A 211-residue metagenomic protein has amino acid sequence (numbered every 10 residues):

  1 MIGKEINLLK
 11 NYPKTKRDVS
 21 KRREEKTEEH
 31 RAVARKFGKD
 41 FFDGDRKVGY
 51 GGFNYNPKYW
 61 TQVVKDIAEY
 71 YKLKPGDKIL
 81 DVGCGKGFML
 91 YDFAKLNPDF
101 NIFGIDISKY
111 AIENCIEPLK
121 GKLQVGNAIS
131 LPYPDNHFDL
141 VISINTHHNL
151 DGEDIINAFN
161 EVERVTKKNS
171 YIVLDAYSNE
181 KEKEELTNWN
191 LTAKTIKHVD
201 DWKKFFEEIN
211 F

Functional and structural regions predicted by a protein language model:
M1-Y71, K78-V82, K86-P132, L150-N157 (+1 more regions): Class I (Rossmann-like) S-adenosyl-L-methionine-dependent methyltransferase catalytic domain, capturing the SAM-binding
P134-N136: Glycine-rich phosphate-binding loop signature in dinucleotide/nucleotide-binding domains
I142: A conserved beta-strand element that flanks and buttresses the S-adenosyl-L-methionine
N145-N149: Short catalytic micro-motifs in class I SAM-dependent methyltransferases
E161-V165: Conserved helix-to-beta-strand junction in the class I
